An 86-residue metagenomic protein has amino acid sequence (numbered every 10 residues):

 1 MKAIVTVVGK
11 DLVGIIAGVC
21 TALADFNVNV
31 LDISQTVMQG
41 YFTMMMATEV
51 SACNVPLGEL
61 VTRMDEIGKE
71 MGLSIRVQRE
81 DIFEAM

Functional and structural regions predicted by a protein language model:
M1-M86: A conserved regulatory-domain signal marking ACT and ACT-like small-molecule sensing domains and adjacent regulatory
